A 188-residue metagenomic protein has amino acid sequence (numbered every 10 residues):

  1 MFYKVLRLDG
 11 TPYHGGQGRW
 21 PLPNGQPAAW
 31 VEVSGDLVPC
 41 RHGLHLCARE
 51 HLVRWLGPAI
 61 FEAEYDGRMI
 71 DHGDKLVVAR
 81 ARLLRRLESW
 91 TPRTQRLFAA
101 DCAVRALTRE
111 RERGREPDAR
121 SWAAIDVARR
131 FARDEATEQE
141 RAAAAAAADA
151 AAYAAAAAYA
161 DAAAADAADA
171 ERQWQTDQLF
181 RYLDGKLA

Functional and structural regions predicted by a protein language model:
M1-Y153, Y159-A188: Short, glycine-biased loop/turn motifs at secondary-structure junctions and in low-complexity Ser/Thr/Pro-rich termini
